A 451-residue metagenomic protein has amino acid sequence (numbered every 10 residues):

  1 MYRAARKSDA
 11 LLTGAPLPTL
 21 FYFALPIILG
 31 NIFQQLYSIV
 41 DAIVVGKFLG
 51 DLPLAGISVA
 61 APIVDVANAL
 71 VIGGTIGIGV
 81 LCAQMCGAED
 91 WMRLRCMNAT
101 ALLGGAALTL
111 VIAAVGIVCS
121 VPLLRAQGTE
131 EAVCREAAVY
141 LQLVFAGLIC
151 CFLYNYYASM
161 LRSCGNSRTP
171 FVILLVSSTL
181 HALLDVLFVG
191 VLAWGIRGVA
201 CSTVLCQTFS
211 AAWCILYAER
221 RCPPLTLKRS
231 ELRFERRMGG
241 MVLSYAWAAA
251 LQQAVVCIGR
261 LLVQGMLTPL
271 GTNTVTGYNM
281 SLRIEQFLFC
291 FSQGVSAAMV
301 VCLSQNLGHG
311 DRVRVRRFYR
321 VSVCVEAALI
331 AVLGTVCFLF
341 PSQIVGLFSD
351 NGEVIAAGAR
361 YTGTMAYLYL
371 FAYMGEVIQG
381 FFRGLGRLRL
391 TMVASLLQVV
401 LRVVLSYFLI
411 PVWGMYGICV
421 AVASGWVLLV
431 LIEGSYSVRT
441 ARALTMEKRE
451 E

Functional and structural regions predicted by a protein language model:
M1-A24, C82-G147, L180-L183, V191-W247 (+2 more regions): Short alpha-helical transmembrane segments in multi-pass integral membrane proteins
L11-L49, P62-G77, L81, A106-A113 (+4 more regions): N-terminal transmembrane alpha-helices
Y22-D41, L143, Y154, S177 (+5 more regions): Transmembrane helical elements of multi-pass membrane transporters/channels
L36-A55, L124-E131, L187-W194, A254-R283 (+5 more regions): Helix-terminus/linker motif at the lipid-water interface of multi-pass membrane proteins
I39-A42, A114, P122, Y156-M160 (+7 more regions): Alpha-helical transmembrane segments of multipass membrane proteins
L54-A114, C151-P170, G277-P341, A372-G386 (+1 more regions): Small-residue-rich hydrophobic transmembrane alpha-helices
T75, V144-R162, P170-S178, V199-C214 (+4 more regions): Short runs within selected transmembrane alpha-helices of multi-pass transporters and secretion channels
